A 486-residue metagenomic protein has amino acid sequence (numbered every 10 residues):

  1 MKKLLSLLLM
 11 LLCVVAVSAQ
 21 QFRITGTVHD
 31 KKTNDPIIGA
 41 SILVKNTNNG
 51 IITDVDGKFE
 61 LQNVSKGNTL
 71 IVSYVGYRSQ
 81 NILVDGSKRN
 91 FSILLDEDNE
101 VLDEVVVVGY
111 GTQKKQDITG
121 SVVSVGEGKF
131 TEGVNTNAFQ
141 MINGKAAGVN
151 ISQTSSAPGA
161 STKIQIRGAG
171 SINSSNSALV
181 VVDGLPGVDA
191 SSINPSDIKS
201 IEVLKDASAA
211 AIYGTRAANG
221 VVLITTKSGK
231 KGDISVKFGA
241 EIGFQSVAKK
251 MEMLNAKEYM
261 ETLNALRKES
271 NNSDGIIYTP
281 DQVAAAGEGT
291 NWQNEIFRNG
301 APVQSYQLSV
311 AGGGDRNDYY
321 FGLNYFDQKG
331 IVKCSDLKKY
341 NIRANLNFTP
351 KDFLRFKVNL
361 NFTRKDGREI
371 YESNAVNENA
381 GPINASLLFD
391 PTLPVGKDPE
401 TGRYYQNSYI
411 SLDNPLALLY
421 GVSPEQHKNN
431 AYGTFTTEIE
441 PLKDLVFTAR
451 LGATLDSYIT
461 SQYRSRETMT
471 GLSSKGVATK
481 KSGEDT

Functional and structural regions predicted by a protein language model:
M1-R23, R78: Cleavable N-terminal targeting peptides that direct proteins into the secretory/outer-membrane pathway or into
T27-N46, T69-R78, S87-T131, R167 (+2 more regions): Short, acidic, small-residue-rich periplasmic hinge/interaction motif at the N-terminus of Gram-negative outer-membrane
N48-K58: Short, acidic Ser/Thr/Gly-rich low-complexity loop/linker segments typical of extracellular and cell-surface proteins
E60-Q62, F139-D183, K199-S200, A210-K230: Extracytoplasmic beta-strand/coil segments of soluble accessory domains associated with Gram-negative outer-membrane
I93, K115, K145-G148, P195-K237 (+3 more regions): A beta-strand signature from Gram-negative outer-membrane beta-barrel systems, especially the internal plug domain
V101, K230-W292, G330-S335, N341 (+2 more regions): Surface-exposed loop/interface segments of Gram-negative outer-membrane beta-barrel transport/assembly proteins
V107, D117, G126-E127, S161-A207 (+3 more regions): Periplasmic plug
N135, K231, V303, G314-D315 (+2 more regions): Outer-membrane beta-barrel channels and translocator barrels
